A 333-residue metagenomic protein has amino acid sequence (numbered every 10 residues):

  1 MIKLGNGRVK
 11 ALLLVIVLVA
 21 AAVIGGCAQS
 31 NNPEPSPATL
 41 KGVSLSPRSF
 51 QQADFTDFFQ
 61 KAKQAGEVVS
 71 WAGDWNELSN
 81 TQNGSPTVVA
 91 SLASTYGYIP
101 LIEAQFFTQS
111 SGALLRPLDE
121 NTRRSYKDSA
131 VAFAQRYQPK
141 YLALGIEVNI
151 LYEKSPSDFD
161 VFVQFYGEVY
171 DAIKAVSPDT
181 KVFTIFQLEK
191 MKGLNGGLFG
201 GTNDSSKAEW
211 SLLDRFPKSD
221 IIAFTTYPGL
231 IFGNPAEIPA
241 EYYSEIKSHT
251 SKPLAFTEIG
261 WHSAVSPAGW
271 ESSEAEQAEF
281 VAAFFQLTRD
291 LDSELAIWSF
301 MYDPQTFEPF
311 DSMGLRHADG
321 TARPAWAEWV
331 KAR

Functional and structural regions predicted by a protein language model:
I24-G26: C-terminal motif of bacterial Sec signal peptides marking the signal peptidase cleavage site
P33-S125, A143-N149, A223, P228-G229 (+2 more regions): N-terminal substrate-binding region of glycoside hydrolase catalytic domains
A38, F55-F58, Y152, S266-E279 (+1 more regions): Aromatic-rich peripheral "rim/lid" segments of glycoside hydrolase catalytic domains that contact and position glycan
F50-F58, N83-V89, S125-A130, L188-D214 (+3 more regions): Alpha-helical scaffolding within the catalytic cores of extracellular/periplasmic polymer-degrading hydrolases
W71-N76, K140, I146, L198-E237 (+2 more regions): Aromatic- and acid-rich polysaccharide-binding/catalytic face of secreted or lumenal carbohydrate-active enzymes
A104-G112, F186-G193, T226, S248-V281 (+1 more regions): Active-site clefts of carbohydrate-active enzymes
L115-L144, D158-K174, N203-P217, A278-L291: An active-site-proximal structural segment forming one wall of the substrate-binding cleft that immediately precedes
S129-F159, F183-I185, L295-D303: Active-site groove signature of glycoside hydrolases
